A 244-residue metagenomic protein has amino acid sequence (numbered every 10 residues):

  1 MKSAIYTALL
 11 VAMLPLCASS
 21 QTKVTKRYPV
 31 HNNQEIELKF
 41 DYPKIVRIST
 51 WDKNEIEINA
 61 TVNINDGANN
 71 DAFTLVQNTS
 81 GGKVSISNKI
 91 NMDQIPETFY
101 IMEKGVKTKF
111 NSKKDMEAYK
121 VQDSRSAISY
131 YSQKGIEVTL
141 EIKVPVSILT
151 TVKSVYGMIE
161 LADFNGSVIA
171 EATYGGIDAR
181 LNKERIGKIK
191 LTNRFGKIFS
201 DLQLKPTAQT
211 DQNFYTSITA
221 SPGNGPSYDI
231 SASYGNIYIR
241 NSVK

Functional and structural regions predicted by a protein language model:
M1-T25: Bacterial Sec-dependent N-terminal signal peptides
K23-S80, L149, A179-L181, I237-K244: Short linear S-[DN]-x-LW-Φ motif typified by the pepsin-like aspartic protease active-site region
K26, Q34-I36, K44, I56 (+9 more regions): The right-handed parallel beta-helix/beta-solenoid scaffold, focusing on the short coil/turn and N-cap positions
P29, D163, E171-A172, G176-K244: Short, surface-exposed interaction patches in beta-rich subdomains that mediate adhesion/assembly near membranes
V30-H31, L38-D41, E57-I58, G67 (+5 more regions): Structural recognition of beta-strand segments within beta-rich domains
I64-G105: Mid-chain, structured segments of secreted extracytoplasmic proteins
I90, T98, M102-S132, D201-T219 (+1 more regions): Acidic/polar low-complexity surface segments
D123-S147: Alpha-helix-centered segments that form part of catalytic cores
